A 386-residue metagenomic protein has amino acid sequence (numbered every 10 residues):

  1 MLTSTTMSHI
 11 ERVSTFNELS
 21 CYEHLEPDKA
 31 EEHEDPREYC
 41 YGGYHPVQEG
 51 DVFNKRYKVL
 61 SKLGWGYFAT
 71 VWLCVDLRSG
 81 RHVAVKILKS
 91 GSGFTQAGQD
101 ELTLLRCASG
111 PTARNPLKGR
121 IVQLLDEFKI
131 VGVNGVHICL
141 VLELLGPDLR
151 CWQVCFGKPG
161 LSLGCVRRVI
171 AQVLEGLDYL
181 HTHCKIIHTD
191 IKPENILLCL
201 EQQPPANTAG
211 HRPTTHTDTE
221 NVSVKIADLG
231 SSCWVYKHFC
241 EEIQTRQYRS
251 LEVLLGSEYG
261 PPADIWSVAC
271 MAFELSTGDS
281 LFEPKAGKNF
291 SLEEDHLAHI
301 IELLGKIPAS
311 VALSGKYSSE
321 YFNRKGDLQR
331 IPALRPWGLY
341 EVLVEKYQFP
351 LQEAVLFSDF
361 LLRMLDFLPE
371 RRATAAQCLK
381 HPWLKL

Functional and structural regions predicted by a protein language model:
M1-E49: Intrinsically disordered, low-complexity regulatory segments that flank or precede the catalytic domain of eukaryotic
E38, I87-L117: Conserved N-lobe beta3->alphaC-helix segment of eukaryotic protein kinase catalytic domains
E49, T70-K89: Glycine-rich ATP phosphate-binding loop
V59-Y67, V71: Protein kinase glycine-rich loop
T112-I138: Short beta-strand micro-motifs within the conserved protein kinase catalytic domain, predominantly in the N-lobe
L125-G135, G230-Y236, I301-L362: C-terminal lobe substrate-recognition/regulatory segment of protein kinase catalytic domains
V136-C139, L144-N221, W266, V355-L362: Conserved alphaE helix
W234-H238, E252-A263, K285: Conserved end of the kinase activation segment
